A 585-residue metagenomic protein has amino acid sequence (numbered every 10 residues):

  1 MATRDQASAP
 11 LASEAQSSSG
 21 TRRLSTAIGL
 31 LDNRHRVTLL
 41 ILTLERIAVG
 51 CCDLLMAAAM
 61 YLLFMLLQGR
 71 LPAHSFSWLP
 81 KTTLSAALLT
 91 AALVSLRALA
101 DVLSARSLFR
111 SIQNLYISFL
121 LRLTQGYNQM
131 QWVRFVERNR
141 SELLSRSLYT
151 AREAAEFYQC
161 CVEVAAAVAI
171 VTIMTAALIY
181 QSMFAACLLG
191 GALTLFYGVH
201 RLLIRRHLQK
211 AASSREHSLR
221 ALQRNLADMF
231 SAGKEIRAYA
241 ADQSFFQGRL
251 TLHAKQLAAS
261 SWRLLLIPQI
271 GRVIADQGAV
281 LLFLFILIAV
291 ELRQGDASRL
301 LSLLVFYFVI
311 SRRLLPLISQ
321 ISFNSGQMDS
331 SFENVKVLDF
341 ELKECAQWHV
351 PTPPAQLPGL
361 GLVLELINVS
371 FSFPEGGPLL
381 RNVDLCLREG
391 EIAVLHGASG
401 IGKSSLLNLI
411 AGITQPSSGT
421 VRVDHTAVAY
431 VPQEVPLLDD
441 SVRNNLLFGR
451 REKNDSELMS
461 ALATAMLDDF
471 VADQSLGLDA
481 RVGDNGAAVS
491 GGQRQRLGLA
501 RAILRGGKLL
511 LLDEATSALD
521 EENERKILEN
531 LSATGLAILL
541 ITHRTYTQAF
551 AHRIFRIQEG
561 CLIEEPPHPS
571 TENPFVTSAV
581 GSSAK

Functional and structural regions predicted by a protein language model:
M1-M56, L67-L89, S104-L108, I112 (+9 more regions): Membrane-integrated ABC transporters
D32-R36, W132, Y149-F157, K210-A211 (+7 more regions): An intracellular "coupling" helix at the cytosolic face of ABC transporter transmembrane type-1 domains
L42-A48, E163-S214, F285-L303: Transmembrane helices of ABC transporter permease
N128-I173, R249, Q269: Juxtamembrane loop-to-helix connectors within ABC transporter transmembrane domains
R237-A238, L266-Q269, R313-E341, P351: Cytosolic ends of transmembrane helices, especially the final helix of ABC transmembrane type-1 domains
A411: Helix-to-loop junction immediately C-terminal to a conserved catalytic motif
R422, A427, R443-G483, L528-E529: ABC ATPase nucleotide-binding domain helical subdomain, centered on the C-loop/LSGGQ "ABC signature"
V442-N445, R481-E564, H568-E572: ABC-family ATPase nucleotide-binding domain "signature/switch" substructure
